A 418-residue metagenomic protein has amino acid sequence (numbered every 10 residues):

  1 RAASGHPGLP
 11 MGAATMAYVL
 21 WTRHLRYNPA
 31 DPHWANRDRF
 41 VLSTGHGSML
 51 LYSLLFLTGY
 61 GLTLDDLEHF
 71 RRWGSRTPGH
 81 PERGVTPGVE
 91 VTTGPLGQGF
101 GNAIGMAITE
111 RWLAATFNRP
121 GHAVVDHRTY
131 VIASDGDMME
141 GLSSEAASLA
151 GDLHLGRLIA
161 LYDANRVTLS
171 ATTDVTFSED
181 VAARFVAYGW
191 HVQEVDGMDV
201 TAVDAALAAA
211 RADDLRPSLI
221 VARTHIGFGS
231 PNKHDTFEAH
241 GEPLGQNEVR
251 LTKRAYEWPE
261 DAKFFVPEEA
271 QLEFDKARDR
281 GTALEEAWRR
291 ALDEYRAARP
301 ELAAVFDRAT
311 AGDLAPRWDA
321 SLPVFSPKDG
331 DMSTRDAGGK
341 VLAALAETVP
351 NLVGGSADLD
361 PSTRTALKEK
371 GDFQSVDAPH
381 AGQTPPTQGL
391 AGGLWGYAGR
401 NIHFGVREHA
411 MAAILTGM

Functional and structural regions predicted by a protein language model:
R1-S4, D163-A164: N-terminal capping segment at the start of a domain
A2-A3, L20-N28, L55-L62, R71-G74 (+9 more regions): Structural signal for hydrophobic packing residues in well-ordered secondary-structure cores of soluble enzyme domains
M11-T15, A35, H46-M49, G61-D65 (+13 more regions): Conserved active-site and cofactor/substrate-binding residues in soluble primary-metabolism enzymes
G12-L153, R364-A366, T387-W395, I414: Cofactor-binding active-site loop characterized by glycine-rich and histidine/acidic residues
A30, V85, T92-K276: Glycine-rich ThDP/TPP pyrophosphate-binding loop and its adjacent helix/strand module within ThDP-dependent enzymes
G47-M49, M138-E140, R166-S170, T201-V203 (+5 more regions): Flexible loop/turn segments at secondary-structure boundaries
G61-G88, S170-A171, E179, V186-D196 (+1 more regions): Anionic-ligand anchoring segments at beta-strand to alpha-helix junctions in alpha/beta enzyme folds, i.e., glycine
E286, R290-M418: Non-catalytic terminal/interface segments that mediate subunit docking, oligomerization, and allosteric communication
